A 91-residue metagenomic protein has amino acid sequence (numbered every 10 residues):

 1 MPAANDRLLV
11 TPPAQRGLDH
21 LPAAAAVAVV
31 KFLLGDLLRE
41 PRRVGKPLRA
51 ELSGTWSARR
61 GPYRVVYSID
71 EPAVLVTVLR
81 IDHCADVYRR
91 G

Functional and structural regions predicted by a protein language model:
M1-L8, Q15-R16, H20, A24-V27 (+2 more regions): Enriched for short, Lys/Arg-rich terminal
L8-V10, A58: Hydrophobic coiled-coil of the DHp/HisKA dimerization-phosphotransfer domain of two-component sensor histidine kinases
P13-Q15, E51: Generic structural motif
A28, R43-V44: Short, polar/charged, Gly/Pro-enriched helix-capping and turn/loop motifs at alpha-helix termini and inter-helix linkers
L37-R42: Short proline/glycine- and basic residue-enriched helix-capping loop/turn segments at helix->loop/beta transitions
V44-D86: Basic/aromatic recognition patch in beta-strand/loop cores that engages polyanionic ligands
